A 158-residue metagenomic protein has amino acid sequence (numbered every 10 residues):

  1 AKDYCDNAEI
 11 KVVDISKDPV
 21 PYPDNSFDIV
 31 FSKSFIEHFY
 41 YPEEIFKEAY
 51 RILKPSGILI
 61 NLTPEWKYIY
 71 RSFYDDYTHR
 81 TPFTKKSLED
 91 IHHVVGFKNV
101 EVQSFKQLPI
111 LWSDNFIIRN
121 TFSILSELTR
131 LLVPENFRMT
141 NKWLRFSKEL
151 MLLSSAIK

Functional and structural regions predicted by a protein language model:
A1-R71, K86-H92, S154-K158: Conserved SAM-binding loop
K11, E101-Q103: General small-molecule cofactor/ligand-binding pocket signal
F39, P82, R145-S147: Short, solvent-exposed loop/helix junctions and linker helices that flank or host conserved functional motifs
I60, D90, S104-K158: A C-terminal cap/extension of S-adenosyl-L-methionine-dependent methyltransferases that defines the acceptor-substrate
P64-I69, P82, S104-P109: Short "lid" loop at the C-terminus of a central beta-strand within the Rossmann-like core of SAM-dependent
Y74-H79: Short glycine-enriched, charge-decorated loop/helix-capping segments at active-site entrances that position
